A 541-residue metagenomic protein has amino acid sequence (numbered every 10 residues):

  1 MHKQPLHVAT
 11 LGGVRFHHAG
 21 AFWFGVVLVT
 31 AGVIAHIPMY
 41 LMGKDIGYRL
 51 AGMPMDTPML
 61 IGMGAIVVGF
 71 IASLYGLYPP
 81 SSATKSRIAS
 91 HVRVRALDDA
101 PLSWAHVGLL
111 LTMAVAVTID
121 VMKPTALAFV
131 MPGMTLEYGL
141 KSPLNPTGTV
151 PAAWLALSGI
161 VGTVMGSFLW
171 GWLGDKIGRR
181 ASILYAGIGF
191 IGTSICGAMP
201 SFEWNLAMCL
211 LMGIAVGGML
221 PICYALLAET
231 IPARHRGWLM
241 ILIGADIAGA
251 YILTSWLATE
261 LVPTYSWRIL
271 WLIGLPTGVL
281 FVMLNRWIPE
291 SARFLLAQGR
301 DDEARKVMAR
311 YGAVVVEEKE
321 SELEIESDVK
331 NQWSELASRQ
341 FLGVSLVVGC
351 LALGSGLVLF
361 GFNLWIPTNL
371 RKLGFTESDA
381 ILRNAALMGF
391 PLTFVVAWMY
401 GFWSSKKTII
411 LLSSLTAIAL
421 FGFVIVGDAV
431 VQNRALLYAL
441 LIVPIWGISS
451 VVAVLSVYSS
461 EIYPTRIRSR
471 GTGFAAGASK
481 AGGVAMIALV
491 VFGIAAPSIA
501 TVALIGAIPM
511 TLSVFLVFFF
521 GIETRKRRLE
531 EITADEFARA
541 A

Functional and structural regions predicted by a protein language model:
M1-A9, L41-D45, G62-D99, W287-F341 (+1 more regions): Intracellular cytosolic loops and amphipathic helices of Major Facilitator Superfamily
H36, V115, V121-P132, A337-F394: Extracytoplasmic gate region of multi-pass secondary transporters
Y48-D56, V130-V164: Extracellular/periplasmic helix-loop-helix junction of adjacent transmembrane segments in MFS-like secondary
T125, G159-F168, Y251-I252, G389-F394 (+1 more regions): Residue-level signature of mid-helix packing/kink "hotspots" within the transmembrane helices of 12-pass Major
S167-G178, L392-S405: Helix-to-loop junctions at the C-terminal end of transmembrane segments in multipass secondary transporters
A181-I195, T408-G422: Structural signature of the two symmetry-related core transmembrane helices
A198-M208, P263-S266, I425-A439: Helix-loop junctions at membrane interfaces in 12-TM secondary transporters
H235-Y265, L272-F281, A476-M486: Glycine-rich segments within core transmembrane alpha-helices of 12-TM secondary carriers
